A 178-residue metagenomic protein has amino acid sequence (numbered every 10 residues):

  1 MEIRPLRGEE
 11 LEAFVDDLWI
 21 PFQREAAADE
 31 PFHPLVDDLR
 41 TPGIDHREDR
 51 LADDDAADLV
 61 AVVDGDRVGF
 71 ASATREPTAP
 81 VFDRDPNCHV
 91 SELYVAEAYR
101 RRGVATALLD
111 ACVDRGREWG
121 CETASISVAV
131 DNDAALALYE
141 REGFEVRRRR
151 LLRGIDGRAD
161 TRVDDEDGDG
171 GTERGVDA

Functional and structural regions predicted by a protein language model:
E2-A28: A short beta-loop-alpha structural element at the N-terminal edge of CoA-dependent acyl/N-acetyltransferase catalytic
R4, Q23-E48: Conserved GNAT-fold acetyl-CoA-binding loop/helix
P42-V60, H89: A short helix-loop-beta-strand connector motif used in the catalytic cores of GNAT acetyltransferases and, in some
V60, D66-R75, H89, Y94: Conserved beta-strand in the GNAT
A96-A98, V130-D131: Active-site acidic-Proline motif in GNAT/NAT acetyltransferases
Y99, G103-A111: Conserved acetyl-CoA pyrophosphate-binding loop and the N-cap/start of the following alpha-helix in GNAT-like
T106, V130-R148: Conserved active-site alpha-helix within GNAT-family acetyltransferase domains
G116-S127: Conserved GNAT acetyl-CoA-binding A-motif
